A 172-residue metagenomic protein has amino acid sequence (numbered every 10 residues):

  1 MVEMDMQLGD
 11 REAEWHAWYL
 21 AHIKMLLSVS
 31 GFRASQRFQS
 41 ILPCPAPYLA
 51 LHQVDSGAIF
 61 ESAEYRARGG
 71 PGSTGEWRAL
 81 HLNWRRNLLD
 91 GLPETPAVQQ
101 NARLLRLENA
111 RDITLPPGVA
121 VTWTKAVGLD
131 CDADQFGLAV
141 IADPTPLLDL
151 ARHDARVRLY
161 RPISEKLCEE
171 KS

Functional and structural regions predicted by a protein language model:
M1-S172: Macromolecular interaction modules
